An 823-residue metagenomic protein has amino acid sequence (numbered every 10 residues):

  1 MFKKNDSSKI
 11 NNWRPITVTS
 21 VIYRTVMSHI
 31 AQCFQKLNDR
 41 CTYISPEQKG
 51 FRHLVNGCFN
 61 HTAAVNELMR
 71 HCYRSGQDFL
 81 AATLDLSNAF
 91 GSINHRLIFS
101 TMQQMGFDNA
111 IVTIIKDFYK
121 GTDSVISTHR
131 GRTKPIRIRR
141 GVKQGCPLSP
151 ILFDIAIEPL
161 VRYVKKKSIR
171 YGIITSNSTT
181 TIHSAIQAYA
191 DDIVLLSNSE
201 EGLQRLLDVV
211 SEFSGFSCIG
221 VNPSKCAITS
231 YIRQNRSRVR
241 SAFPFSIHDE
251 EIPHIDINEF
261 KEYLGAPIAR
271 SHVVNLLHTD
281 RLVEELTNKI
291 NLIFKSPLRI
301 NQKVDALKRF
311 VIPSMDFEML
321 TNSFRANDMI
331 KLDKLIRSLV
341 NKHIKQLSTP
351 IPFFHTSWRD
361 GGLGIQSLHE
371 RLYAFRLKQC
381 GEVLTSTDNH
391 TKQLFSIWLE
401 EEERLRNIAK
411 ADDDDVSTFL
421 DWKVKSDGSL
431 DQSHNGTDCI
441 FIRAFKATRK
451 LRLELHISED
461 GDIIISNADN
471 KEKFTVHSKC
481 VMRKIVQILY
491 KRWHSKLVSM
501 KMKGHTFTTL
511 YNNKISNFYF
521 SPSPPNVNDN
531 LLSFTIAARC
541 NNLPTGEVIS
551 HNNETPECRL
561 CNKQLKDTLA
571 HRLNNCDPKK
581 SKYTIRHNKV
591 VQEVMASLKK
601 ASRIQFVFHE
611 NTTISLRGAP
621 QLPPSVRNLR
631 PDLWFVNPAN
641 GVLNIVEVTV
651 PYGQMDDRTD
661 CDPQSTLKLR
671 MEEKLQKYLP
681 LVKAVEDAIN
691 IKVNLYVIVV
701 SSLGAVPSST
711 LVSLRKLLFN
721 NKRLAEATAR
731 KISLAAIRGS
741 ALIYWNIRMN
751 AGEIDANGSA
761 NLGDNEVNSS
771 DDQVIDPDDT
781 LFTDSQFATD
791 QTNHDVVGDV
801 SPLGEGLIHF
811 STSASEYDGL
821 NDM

Functional and structural regions predicted by a protein language model:
M1, R14, E47-R52, F79-A89 (+9 more regions): Catalytic palm active-site di-aspartate
M1-L160, N327, L560, L569-K582 (+1 more regions): Conserved pre-catalytic core of RNA-dependent polymerases
N88-M105, G141, S184-G215, I232-R233 (+4 more regions): Catalytic palm subdomain of template-directed nucleic-acid polymerases, centered on the conserved carboxylate motif
R130-R132, V221-E259: Short, conserved micro-motifs composed of acidic
D249-A326, I344, L377-T391: Basic, alpha-helical interaction scaffolds
L332, L347-N553, A736-I737, A788: Extended C-terminal regions of large enzymes
V548-L560, S597-Y652: Active-site metal-binding core of divalent-cation-utilizing nuclease and nuclease-like domains
V594, S625, P631-N637, G641-Q664 (+3 more regions): Conserved catalytic cores of phosphodiester-cleaving nucleases, focusing on short active-site segments
